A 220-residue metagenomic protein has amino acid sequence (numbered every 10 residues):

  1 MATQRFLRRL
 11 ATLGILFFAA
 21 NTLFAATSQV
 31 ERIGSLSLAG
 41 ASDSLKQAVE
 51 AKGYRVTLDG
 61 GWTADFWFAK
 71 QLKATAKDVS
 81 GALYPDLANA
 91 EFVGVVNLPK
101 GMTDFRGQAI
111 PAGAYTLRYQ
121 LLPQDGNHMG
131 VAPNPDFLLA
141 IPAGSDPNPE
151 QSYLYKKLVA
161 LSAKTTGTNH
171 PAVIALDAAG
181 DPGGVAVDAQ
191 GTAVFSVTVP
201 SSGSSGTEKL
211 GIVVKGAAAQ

Functional and structural regions predicted by a protein language model:
M1-A2, A25: Initiator methionine at the very start of the polypeptide chain
A2-G14: Bacterial N-terminal signal peptides that target proteins for export
N21-T27: Sec/Tat signal peptide C-region and signal peptidase I cleavage site
S28-L38, D43-L45, V49-I110, R118-Q220: Extended, well-structured beta-strand/loop surface patches that form recognition or cofactor-anchoring regions within
